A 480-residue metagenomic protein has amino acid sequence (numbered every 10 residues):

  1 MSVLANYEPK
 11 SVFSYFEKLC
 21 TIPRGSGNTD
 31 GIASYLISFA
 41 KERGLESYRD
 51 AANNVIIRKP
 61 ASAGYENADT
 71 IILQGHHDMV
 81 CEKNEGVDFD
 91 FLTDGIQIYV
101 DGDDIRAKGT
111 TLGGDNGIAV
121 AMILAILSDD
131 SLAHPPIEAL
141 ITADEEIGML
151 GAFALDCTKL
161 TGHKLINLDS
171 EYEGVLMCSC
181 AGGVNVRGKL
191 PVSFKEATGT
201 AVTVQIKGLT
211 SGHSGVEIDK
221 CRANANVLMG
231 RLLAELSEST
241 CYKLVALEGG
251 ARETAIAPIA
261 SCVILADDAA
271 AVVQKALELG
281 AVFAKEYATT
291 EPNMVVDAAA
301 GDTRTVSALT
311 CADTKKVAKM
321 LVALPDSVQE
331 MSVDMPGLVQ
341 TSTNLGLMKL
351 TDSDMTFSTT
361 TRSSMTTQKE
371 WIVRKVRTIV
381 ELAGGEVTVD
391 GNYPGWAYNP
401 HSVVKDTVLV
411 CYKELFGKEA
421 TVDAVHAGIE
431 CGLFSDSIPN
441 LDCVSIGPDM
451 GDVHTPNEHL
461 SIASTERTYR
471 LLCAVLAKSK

Functional and structural regions predicted by a protein language model:
M1-D104: Acidic/His- and Gly-rich active-site-bordering loop/insert found across diverse amide/peptide-bond hydrolases
P9-V12, V333, Q340-S353, F416-A474: Zn-dependent metallopeptidase/amidohydrolase metal-coordination segment
E17-T21, G250-R252, S261-V263, V295-A308 (+3 more regions): A short beta-alpha structural unit
Y65-H163, T198-A201, C311-T314, V322 (+5 more regions): Active-site metal-coordination/substrate-binding segment of hydrolases, especially metallo-dependent peptidases
H134-A225, L233, S237: Fold-level recognition of mixed alpha/beta catalytic cores in primary-metabolism enzymes, strongest
R222-S239, D268-A269, K316-V322, E330 (+3 more regions): His/Asp/Glu-rich mid-to-C-terminal helical/loop segments that flank catalytic regions of hydrolases
N224-V227, R231-L247, Y398-L441: Active-site-adjacent substrate-binding region of metalloamidase/peptidase-like peptide-processing proteins
E253-M331: A conserved active-site cap/scaffold subdomain adjacent to cofactor or substrate pockets
